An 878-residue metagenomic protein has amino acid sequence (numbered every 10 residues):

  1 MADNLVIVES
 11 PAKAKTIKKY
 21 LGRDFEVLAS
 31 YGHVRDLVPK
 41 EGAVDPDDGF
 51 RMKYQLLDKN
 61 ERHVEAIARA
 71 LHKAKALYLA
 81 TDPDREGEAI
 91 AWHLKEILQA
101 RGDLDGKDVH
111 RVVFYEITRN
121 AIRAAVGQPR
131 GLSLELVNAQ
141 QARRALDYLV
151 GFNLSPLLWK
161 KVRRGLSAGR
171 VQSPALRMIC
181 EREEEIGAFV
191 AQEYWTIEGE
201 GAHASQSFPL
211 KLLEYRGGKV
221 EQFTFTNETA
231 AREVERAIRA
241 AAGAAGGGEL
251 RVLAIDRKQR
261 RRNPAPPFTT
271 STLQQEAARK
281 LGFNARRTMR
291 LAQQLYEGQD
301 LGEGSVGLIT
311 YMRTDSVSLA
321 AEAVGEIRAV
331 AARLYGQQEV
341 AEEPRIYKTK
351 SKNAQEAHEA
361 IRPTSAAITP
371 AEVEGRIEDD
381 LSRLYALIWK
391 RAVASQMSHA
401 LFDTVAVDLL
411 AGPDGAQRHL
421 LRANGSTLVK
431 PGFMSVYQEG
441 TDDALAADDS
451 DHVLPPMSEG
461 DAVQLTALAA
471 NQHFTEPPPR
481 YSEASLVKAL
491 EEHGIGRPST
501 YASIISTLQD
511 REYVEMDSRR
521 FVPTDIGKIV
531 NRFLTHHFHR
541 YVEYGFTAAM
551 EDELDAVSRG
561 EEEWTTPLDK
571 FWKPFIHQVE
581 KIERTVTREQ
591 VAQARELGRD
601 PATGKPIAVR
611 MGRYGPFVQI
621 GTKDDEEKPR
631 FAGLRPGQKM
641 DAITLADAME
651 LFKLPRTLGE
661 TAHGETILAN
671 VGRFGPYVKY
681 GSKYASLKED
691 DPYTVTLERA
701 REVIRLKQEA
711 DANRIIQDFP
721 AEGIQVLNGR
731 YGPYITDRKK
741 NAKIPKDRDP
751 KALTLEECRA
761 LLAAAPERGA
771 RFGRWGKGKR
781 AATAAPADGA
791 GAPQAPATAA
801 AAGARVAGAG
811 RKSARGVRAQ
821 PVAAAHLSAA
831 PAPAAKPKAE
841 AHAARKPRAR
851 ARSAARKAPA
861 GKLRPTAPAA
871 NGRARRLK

Functional and structural regions predicted by a protein language model:
M1-R144, N153, L158, F225-R232 (+4 more regions): Intrinsically disordered, low-complexity regulatory segments
A2-L5, K15-T16, R23, S155 (+5 more regions): Basic, low-complexity terminal or inter-domain segments flanking catalytic cores
P11-A14, Y31-L37, P83-G87, Y115-N120 (+9 more regions): Conserved nucleotide-binding/hydrolysis micro-motifs of P-loop NTPases
T16, Y20, A66, A70 (+12 more regions): Alpha-helical scaffold elements adjacent to nucleotide-binding pockets in ATP/GTP-utilizing enzyme cores
H72, I117-H203, A254-K258: C-terminal or mid-to-C-terminal helical accessory/interaction module adjacent to the motor/catalytic core
Y194-I197, G201-Q206, A278, F283-A321 (+4 more regions): Conserved catalytic breakage-reunion loop centered on the nucleophilic residue
K219-P266, D461: Metal- or metallocofactor-binding catalytic centers and their adjacent structured scaffolds across diverse enzyme
R260, F268-A285, H473-P477, V487-P498: Short helix-coil junctions and helix-kink-helix linkers
